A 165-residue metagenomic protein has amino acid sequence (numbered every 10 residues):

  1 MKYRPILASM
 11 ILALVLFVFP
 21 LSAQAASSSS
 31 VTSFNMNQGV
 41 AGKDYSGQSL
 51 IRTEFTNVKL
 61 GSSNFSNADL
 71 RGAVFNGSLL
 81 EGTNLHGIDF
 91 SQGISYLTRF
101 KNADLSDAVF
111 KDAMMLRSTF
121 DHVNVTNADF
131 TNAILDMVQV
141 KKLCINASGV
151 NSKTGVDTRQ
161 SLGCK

Functional and structural regions predicted by a protein language model:
K2-K165: Tandem repeat scaffolds
